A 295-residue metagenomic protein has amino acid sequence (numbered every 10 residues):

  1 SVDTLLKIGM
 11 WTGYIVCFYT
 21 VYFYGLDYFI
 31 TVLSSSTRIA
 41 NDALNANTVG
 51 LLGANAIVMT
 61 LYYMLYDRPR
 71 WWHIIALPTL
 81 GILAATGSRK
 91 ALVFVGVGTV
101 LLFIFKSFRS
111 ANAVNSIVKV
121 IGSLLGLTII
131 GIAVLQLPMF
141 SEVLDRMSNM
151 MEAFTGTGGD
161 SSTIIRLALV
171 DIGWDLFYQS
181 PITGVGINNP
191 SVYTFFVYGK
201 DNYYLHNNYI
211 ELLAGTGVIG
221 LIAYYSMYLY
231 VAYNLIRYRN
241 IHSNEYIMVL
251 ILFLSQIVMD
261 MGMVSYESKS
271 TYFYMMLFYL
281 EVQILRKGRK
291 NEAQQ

Functional and structural regions predicted by a protein language model:
S1-V2, T60-D67, V100-A111, V134-L137 (+2 more regions): Structural signal for the C-terminal ends of transmembrane alpha-helices and the immediately following loop
D3-T31, L44-F108: Alpha-helical transmembrane segments of multi-pass inner-membrane proteins
I15-Y19, T79-A85, T128-A133, F253-G262: Aromatic-anchored segments of alpha-helical transmembrane domains
Y22-Y24, A85, F103-G156, W174-Q179: A membrane-periplasm/extracellular boundary helix in multi-pass inner-membrane enzymes that assemble envelope glycans
I30-D42, F154-T216: Long extracytoplasmic/lumenal interhelical loops at the membrane interface of multi-pass membrane proteins
A40-G53, L205, L213-G217, G262-T271: Membrane-interface micro-motifs in multi-pass membrane enzymes
R70, F108, G215-I257, Q283 (+1 more regions): Hydrophobic transmembrane alpha-helices and their immediate junctions
V249-D260, S265-Q295: Transmembrane alpha-helices of multi-pass inner-membrane enzymes
